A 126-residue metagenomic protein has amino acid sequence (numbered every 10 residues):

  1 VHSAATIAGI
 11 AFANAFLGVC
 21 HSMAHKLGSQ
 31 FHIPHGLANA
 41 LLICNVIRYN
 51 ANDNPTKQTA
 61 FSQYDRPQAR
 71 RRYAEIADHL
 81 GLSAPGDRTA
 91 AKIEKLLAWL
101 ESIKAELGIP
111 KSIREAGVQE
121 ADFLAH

Functional and structural regions predicted by a protein language model:
V1, F16, F31-H35: Secondary-structure capping and boundary motifs in well-ordered enzyme cores
V1-A15: Carboxylate- and glycine-rich phosphate/diphosphate-binding segment that chelates Mg2+/Mn2+
G9-A13, L27-I33: A short glycine/serine-rich beta->alpha loop
H21: Short conserved active-site loop signatures built around small residues
Q30-I33, L37-D122: Gly/Pro-rich interdomain helix-loop hinge
